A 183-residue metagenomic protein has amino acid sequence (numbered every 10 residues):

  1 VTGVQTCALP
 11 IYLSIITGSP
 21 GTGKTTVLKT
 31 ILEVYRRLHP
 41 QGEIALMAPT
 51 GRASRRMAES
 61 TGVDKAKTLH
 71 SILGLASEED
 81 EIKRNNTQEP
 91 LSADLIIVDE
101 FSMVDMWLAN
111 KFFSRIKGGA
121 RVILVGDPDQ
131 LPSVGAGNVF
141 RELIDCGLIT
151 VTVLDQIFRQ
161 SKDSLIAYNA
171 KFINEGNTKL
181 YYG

Functional and structural regions predicted by a protein language model:
T2-L9: Short, small-residue-biased leader/transition segments that mark boundaries at the very start of proteins
P10-I16: Pre-Walker A (Motif I) flank of P-loop NTPase domains
G18, A48, E100: The Walker A (P-loop) glycine that initiates the GxxxxGKT/S ATP-binding motif of P-loop NTPases
G23: Conserved glycine(s) of the Walker
V27, I31: Hydrophobic positions on the alpha1 helix immediately C-terminal to the Walker A/P-loop
I44-D94: Inter-Walker segment of RecA-like/P-loop motor cores
D99-E100, G126: Walker B catalytic acidic pair
P128-G183: Conserved helicase motor core of P-loop NTPases
